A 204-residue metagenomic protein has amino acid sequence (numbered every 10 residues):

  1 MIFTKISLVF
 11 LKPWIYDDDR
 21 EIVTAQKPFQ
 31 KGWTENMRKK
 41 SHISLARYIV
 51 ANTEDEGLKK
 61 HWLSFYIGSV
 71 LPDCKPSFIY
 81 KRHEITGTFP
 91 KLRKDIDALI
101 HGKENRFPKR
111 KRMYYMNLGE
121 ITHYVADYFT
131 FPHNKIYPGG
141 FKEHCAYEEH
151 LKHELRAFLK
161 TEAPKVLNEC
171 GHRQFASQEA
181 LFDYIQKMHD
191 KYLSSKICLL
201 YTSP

Functional and structural regions predicted by a protein language model:
K5, V9, I15-Y16, I22-T24 (+1 more regions): Short, positively charged and aromatic/hydrophobic N-terminal segments
F29-G102: An N-terminal structural lobe/cap that precedes and organizes the functional/catalytic core across diverse proteins
S44, Y48, Y66-I67, P72 (+1 more regions): Long, charged low-complexity segments
K103-Y147: Active-site beta-strand/loop microenvironment that shapes enzyme catalytic pockets
A126-I136, L159-V166, K196: Long, hydrophobic, amphipathic alpha-helical segments used as structural scaffolds
F141-E169: Post-HExxH zinc-binding segment in Zn-dependent metallohydrolases
Y201-P204: Conserved small/polar residues in nucleotide/adenosyl-binding loops
